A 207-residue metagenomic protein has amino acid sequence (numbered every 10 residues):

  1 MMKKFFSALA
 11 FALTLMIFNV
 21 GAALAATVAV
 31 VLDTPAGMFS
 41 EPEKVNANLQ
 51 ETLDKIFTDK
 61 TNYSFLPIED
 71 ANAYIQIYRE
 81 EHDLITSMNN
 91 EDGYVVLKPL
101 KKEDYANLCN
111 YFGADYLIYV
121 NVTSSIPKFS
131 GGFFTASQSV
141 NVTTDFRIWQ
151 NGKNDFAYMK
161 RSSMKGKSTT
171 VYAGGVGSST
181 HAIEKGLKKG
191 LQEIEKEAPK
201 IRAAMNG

Functional and structural regions predicted by a protein language model:
M1-A10: Bacterial N-terminal signal peptides that target proteins for export
A10-A12, A23: Cleavable N-terminal signal peptides
F18-A25: Sec/Tat signal peptide C-region and signal peptidase I cleavage site
A25-A29, P35-A36, N107-F112, A136-G207: C-terminal/domain-edge helix-coil "capping" segments
V31-P35, I68-D70, N121-T123: Active-site-proximal beta-strand/loop segments in catalytic clefts of secreted hydrolases
M38-E41, P127-F133: Extracytoplasmic/secreted cell-surface and envelope-processing proteins
F39-Y119, F156-Y158, E193: N-terminal segment of the mature soluble domain
D115-V122, V140-V142: A short hydrophobic beta-strand element
